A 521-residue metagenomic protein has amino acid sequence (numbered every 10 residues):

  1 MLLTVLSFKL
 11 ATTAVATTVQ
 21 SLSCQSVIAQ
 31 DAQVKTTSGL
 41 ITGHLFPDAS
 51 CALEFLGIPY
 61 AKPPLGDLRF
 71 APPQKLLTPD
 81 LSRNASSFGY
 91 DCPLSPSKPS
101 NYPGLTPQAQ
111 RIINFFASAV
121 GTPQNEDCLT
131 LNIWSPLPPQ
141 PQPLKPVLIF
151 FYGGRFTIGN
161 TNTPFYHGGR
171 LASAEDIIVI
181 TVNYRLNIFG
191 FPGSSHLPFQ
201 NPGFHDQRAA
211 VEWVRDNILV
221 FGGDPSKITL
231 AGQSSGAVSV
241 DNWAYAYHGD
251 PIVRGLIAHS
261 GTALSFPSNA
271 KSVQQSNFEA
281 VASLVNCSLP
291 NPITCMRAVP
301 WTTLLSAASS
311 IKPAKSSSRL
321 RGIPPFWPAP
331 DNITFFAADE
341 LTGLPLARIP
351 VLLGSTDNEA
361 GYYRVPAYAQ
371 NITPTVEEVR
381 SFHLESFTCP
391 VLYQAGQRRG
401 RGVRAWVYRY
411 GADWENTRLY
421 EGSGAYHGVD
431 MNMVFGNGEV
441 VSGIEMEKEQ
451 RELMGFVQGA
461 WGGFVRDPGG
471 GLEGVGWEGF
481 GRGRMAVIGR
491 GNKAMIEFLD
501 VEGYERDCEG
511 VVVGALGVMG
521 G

Functional and structural regions predicted by a protein language model:
M1-S23, W461: Fungal secretory targeting signals
T17-P198, I444-L453, R466-E473, G510-M519: Non-catalytic accessory segments of hydrolases
C128, F199-L219, S276-E279: Alpha/beta-hydrolase active-site loop
P143-V147, A174-I178, D224-I228, G249-G255 (+2 more regions): Loop/turn elements at helix/coil->beta-strand transitions in domains of secreted/extracellular proteins
D216, V220, K227, Y245 (+4 more regions): Substrate-access "cap/lid" subdomains that shape and gate the entrance to catalytic or ligand-binding pockets
G232-G236: Gly/Ala-rich beta-loop-alpha elbow adjacent to hydrolase catalytic centers
S239-W243: Hydrolases whose catalytic domains are alpha/beta-hydrolase-1, hotdog thioesterase, or metallo-beta-lactamase-like
T356, G396, G400-G521: Mobile gating loops/cap/lid regions near enzyme active sites that modulate substrate access
